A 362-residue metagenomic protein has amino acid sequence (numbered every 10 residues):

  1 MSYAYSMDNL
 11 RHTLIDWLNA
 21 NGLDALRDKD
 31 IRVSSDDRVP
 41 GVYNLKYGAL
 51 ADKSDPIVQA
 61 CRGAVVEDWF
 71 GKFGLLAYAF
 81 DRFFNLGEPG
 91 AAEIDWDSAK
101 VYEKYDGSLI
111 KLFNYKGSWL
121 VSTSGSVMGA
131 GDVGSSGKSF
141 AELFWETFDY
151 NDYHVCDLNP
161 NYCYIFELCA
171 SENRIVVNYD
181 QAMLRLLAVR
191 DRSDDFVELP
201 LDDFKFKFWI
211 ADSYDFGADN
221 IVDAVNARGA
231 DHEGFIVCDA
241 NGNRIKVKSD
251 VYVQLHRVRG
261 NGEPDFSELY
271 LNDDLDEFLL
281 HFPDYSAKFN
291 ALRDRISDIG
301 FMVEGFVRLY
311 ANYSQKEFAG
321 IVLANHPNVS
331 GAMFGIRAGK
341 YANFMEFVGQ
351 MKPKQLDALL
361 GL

Functional and structural regions predicted by a protein language model:
S2-L362: Core nucleotide-handling region used for phosphoryl-transfer chemistry
